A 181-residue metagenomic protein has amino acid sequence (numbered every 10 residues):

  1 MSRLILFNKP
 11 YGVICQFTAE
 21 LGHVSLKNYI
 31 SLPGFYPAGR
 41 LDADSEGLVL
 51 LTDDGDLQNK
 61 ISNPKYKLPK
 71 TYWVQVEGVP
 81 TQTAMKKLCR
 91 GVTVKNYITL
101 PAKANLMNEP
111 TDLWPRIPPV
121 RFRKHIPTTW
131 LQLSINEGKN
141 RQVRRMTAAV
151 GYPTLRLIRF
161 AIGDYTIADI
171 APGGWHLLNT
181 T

Functional and structural regions predicted by a protein language model:
M1-T181: RNA pseudouridine synthases
